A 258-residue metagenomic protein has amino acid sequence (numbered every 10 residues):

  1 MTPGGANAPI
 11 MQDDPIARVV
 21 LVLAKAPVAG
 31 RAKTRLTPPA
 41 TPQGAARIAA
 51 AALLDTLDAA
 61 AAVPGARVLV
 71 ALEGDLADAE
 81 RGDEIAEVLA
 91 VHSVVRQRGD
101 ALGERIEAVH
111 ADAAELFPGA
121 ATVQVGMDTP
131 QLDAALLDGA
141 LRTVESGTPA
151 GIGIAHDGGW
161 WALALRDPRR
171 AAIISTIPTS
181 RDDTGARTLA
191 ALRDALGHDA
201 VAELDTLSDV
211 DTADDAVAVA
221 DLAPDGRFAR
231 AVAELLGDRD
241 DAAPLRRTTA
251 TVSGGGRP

Functional and structural regions predicted by a protein language model:
M1-L36: N-terminal nucleotide-binding beta1-loop-alpha1 segment
L23-V28, E73-L76, H156-D157: Short glycine-enriched loops at secondary-structure junctions
R47-G65: A short, N-terminal amphipathic alpha-helix
G65-G74: Short beta-strand/loop segment that forms part of the nucleotide-sugar
E80-A121, R181, A191: Short phosphate-binding loop-to-helix
Q131-D157: Conserved donor-nucleotide/metal-binding helix-loop-beta segment in metal-dependent transferases, i.e., the alpha-helix
S146, R169-L192: Short, glycine-/small-residue-rich phosphate/pyrophosphate-handling segment
A190-P258: Conserved alpha/beta core of the MobA/IspD/sugar-nucleotide pyrophosphorylase nucleotidyltransferase superfamily
